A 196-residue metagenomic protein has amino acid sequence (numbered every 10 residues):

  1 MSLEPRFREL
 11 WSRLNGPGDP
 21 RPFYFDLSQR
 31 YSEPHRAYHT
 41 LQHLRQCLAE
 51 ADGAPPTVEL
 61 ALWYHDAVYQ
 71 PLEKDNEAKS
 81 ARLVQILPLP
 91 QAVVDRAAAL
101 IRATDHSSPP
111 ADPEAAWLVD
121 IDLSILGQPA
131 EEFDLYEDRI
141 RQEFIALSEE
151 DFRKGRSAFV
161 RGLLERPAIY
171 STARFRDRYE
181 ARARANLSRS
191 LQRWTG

Functional and structural regions predicted by a protein language model:
M1-R13, Y31-H39, A49-A54, Y64 (+1 more regions): Divalent metal-dependent phosphate-bond-processing catalytic cores, especially two-metal-ion Mg2+/Mn2+ enzymes that act
R13-L14, P22: Predominantly extracellular/luminal regions of secreted and cell-surface proteins, especially disulfide-bonded
P20-S28, L41, E59, V94-R102: Short, well-structured alpha-helical segments
H39-L44, N76: Phosphate/oxyanion-binding active-site loops and adjacent basic polyanion-contact surfaces
C47, D75-P90: An active-site-proximal "capping" alpha-helix that borders the catalytic cofactor pocket
C47, P56-P71, S80, A99-D105: His-Asp-centered metal-binding catalytic motifs of divalent-metal-dependent phosphohydrolases/nucleases
A54-E59, K74-N76, Q91-V93: Short, flexible active-site-proximal loops enriched in glycine and acidic residues
L83-D105: Polymerase palm active-site segment centered on the conserved acidic dipeptide of motif C
